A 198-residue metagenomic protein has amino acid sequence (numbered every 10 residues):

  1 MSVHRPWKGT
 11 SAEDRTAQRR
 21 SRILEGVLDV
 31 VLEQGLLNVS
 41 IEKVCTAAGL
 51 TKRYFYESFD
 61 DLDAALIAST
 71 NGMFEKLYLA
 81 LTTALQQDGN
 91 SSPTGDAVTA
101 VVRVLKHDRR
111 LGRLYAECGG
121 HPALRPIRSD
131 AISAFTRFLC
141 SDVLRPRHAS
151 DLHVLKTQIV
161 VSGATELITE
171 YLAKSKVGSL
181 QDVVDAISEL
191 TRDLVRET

Functional and structural regions predicted by a protein language model:
M1-Q18, H148, T198: N-terminal intrinsically disordered/low-complexity leader segments
A17-L28, L32, L37-I41, G49 (+4 more regions): An amphipathic alpha-helix adjacent to DNA-recognition modules
S40, R113-A116, L180: Short, hydrophobic secondary-structure boundary micro-motifs
C45: The alpha-helix within a helix-turn-helix
L79-D108, A149, V184: Hydrophobic alpha-helical connector segments
L81-D88, G112-G119, V143, Y171-S175: Secondary-structure edge/capping motif, primarily at the C-terminal ends of alpha-helices and the immediately following
V104-P126, C140, T169: Amphipathic alpha-helical segments used for helix-helix packing
P122-R147, D151-E166, D182-D185, E189: Amphipathic alpha-helical packing segments from all-alpha helical-bundle domains
